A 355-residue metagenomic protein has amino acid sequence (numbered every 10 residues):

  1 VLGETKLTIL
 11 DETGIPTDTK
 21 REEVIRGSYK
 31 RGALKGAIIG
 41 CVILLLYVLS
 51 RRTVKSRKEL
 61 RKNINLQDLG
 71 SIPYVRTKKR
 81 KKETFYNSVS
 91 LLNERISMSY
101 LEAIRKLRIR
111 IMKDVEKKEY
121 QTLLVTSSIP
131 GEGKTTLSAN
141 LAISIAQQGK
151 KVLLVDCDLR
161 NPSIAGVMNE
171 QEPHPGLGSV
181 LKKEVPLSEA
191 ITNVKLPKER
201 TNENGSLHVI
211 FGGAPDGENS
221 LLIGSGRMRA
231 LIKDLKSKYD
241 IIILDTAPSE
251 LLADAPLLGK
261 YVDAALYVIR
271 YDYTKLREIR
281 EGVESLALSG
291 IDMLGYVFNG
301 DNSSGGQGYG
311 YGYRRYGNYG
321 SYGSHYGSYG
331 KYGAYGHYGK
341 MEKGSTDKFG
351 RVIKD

Functional and structural regions predicted by a protein language model:
V1-I38, K55-K58, K62: Interfacial amphipathic helix/helix-coil modules that most often lie immediately N-terminal to a transmembrane helix
L7, S206-L207, L294: Short, conserved active-site loop motifs that form the nucleotide-linked donor/cofactor pocket
R31-K151, C157-G178, P186-S188, L196-T201 (+2 more regions): Short boundary/hinge segments that flank catalytic cores
T135, D156, D245, D263: Conserved G/P- and acidic residue-centered "switch" motifs that form tight phosphate/ATP-binding loops in soluble
K151, I241, A264-Y267, G295: Well-ordered beta-strand positions
G178, V209-L222, G226-D254: Switch II (G3) loop of P-loop NTPases
P186-A214, D234-S237: Switch I (G2) and immediately adjacent beta-strands of P-loop GTPase domains
S237, L251-D272: Inter-motif core of Ras-like GTPase G domains
